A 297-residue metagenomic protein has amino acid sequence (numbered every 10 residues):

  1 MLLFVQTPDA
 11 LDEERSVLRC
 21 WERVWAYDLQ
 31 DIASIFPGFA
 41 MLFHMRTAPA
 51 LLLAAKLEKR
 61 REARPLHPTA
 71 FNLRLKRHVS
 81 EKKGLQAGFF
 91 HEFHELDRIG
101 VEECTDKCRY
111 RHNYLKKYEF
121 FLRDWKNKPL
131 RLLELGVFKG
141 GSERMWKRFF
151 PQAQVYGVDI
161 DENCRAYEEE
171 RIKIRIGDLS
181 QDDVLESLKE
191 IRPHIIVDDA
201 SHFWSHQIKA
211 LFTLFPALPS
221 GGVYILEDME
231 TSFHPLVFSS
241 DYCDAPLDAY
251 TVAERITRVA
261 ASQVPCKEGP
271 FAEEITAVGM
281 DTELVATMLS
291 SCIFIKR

Functional and structural regions predicted by a protein language model:
L2-L11: Extreme N-terminal basic, low-complexity initiation segments that serve as generic localization/processing leaders
E14-I195, S201-I225, E230-R297: A short alpha-helical cap/connector motif
